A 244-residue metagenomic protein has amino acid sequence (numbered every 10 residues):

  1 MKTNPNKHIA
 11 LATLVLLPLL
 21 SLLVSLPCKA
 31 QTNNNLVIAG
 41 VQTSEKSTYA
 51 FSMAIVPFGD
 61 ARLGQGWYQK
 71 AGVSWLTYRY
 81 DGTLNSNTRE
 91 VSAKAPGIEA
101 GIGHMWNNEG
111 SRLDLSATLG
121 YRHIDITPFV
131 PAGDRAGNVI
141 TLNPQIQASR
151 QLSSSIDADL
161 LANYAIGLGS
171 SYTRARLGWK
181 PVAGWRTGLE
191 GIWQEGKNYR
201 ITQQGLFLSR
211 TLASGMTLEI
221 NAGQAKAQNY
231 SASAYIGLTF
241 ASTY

Functional and structural regions predicted by a protein language model:
M1-N34, Y244: Cleavable N-terminal export/targeting peptides
L26-N85, S170, Y235, T239-Y244: Short glycine/proline- and aromatic-enriched beta-strand/turn motifs that initiate or cap beta-hairpins
T32-L36, A61-Q69, Y78-R79, E109-L113 (+3 more regions): Repeated loop/turn-to-beta-strand initiation elements of outer-membrane beta-barrel proteins
G40-F51, L63, K94, E109 (+5 more regions): Solvent-exposed loop/turn segments connecting transmembrane beta-strands in outer-membrane beta-barrel proteins
V41, S52-F58, V73, A100-H104 (+5 more regions): Residues on the lipid-exposed face of transmembrane beta-strands in outer-membrane beta-barrel proteins
G66, K70-I98, M105, G120-P131 (+1 more regions): Outer-membrane beta-barrel translocator/channel fold
D114-T118: A contiguous, low-structure linker/loop signature
R122-I126, P131-W193: Detector for outer-membrane/organellar transmembrane beta-barrel domains, recognizing the amphipathic beta-strand
